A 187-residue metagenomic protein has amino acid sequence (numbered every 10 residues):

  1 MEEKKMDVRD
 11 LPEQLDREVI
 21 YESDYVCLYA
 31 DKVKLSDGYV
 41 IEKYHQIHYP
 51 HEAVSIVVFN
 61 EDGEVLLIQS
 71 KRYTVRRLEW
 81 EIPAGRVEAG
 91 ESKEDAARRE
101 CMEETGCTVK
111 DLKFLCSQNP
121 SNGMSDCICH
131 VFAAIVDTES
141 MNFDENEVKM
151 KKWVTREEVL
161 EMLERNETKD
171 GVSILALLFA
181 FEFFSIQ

Functional and structural regions predicted by a protein language model:
M1-S23: Extreme N-terminal tail/first-helix region
R9-L11, H45-I47, S55-R99: Conserved Nudix-box catalytic region and its N-terminal flanking loop in Nudix hydrolases and closely related
Q14, L28-A30, K43, I68 (+4 more regions): Hydrophobic residues on conserved beta-strands that form the core of alpha/beta folds
D16-S55, E61: Acidic, metal-coordinating catalytic segment for phosphate/diphosphate chemistry, firing primarily on the Nudix
K32-K34, E64, A133-I135: Residue-level recognition of well-ordered beta-strand positions that form the cores of beta-sheet-rich folds across
E52-S55, N60, R86-G171, L175: Unchanged
A176-Q187: Charged phosphate-binding loop/patch that engages nucleotide di/tri-phosphates or the phosphate backbone of nucleic
